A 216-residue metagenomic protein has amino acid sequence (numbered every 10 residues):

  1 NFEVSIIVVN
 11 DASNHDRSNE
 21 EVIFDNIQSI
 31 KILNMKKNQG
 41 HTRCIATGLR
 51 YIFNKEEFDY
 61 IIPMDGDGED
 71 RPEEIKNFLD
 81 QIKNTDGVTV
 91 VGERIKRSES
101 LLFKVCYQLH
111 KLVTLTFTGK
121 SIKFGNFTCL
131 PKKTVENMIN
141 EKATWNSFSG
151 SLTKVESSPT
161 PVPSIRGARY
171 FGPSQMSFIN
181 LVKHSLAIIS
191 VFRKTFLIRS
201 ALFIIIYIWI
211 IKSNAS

Functional and structural regions predicted by a protein language model:
F2-S13, L33-M35: Short beta-strand/loop segment that forms part of the nucleotide-sugar
S5-N10, Y60-G66: Extended hydrophobic secondary-structure segments that form protein cores and membrane-embedded regions
N10-E20, G68-E69: A conserved acidic beta->alpha catalytic loop
D25-I27, N84, Q108, K154-E156: Short, well-ordered coil/turn elements that cap or connect secondary structure elements
M35-K37, H41-I52, Y60-P63, E69-N146 (+2 more regions): Acceptor/aglycone-binding surface of glycosyltransferases and processive sugar-polymer synthases
G150, K154-S216: Hydrophobic helical membrane-anchoring modules
